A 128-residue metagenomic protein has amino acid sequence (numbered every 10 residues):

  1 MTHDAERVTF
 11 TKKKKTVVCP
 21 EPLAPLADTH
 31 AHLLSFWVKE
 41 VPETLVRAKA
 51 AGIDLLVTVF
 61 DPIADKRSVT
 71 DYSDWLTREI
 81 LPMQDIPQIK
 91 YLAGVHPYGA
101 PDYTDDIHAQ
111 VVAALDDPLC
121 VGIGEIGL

Functional and structural regions predicted by a protein language model:
T2-L128: Mid-domain alpha/beta scaffold segments of enzyme catalytic cores
